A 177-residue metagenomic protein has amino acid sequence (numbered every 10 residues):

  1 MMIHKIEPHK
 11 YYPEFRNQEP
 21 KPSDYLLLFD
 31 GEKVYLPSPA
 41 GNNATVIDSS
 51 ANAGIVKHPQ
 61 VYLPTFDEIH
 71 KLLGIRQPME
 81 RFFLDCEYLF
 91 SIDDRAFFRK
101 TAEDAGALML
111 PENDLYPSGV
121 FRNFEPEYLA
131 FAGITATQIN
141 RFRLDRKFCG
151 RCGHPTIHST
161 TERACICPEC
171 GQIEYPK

Functional and structural regions predicted by a protein language model:
M1-P126: N-terminal alpha-helical interaction blocks
P22, F98, A130-A132, R143 (+1 more regions): Generic detector of bulky aromatic hydrophobic side chains
E125-A136: N-terminal [4Fe-4S]-dependent radical SAM core
I134-K177: Cys/His-rich short segments
